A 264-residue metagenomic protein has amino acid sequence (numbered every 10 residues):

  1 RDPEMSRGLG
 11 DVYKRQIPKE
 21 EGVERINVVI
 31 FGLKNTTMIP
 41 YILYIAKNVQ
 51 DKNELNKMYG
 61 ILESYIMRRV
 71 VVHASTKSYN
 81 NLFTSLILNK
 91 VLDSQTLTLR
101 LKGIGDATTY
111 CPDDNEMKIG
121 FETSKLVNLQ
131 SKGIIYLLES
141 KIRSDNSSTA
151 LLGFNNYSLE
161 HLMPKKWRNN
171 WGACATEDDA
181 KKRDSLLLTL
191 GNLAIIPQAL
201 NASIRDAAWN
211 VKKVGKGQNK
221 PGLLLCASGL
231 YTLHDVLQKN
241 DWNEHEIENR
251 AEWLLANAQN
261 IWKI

Functional and structural regions predicted by a protein language model:
R1, R7, D11-E21, Y157 (+1 more regions): Short intrinsically disordered, low-complexity coil segments enriched in acidic
R1, R7, D11-I134: A cross-family structural signal marking well-folded subdomains
I45, Y65-R68, V72, K165 (+4 more regions): Hydrophobic alpha-helical segments
N53-G60, S64-K77, G103-D113, K212-I264: C-terminal, well-folded lobe of enzymatic/effector domains
L88, L92-L233, W262: Betabetaalpha-Me/HNH-type nuclease active-site subdomain
